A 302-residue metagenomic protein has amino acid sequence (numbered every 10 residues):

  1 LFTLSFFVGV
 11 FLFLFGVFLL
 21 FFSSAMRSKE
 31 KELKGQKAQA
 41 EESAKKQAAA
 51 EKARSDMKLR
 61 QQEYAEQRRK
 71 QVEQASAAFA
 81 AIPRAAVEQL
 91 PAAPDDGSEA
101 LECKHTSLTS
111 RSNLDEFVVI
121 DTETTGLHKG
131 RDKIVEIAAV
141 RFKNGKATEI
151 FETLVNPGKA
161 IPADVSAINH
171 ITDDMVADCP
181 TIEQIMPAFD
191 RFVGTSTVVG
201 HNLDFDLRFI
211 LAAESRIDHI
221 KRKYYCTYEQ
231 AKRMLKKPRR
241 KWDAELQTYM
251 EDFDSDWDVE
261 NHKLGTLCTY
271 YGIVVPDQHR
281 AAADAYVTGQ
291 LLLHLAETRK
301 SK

Functional and structural regions predicted by a protein language model:
L1-E32: Alpha-helical transmembrane anchor segments and their immediate juxtamembrane flanks, especially terminal single-pass
K34-E51, S55, Q61, R69-E116: N-terminal accessory regions of nucleic-acid-interacting proteins
P91, D95-Y224, K236-R240, A244-H279: Conserved non-catalytic scaffold segment of RNase H-like nuclease domains
T124-G126, E229, V287: Short, glycine/acidic-enriched loop or turn micro-motifs at the edges of active sites
T227-Q230, A281: Short, acidic/turn-prone active-site loops that include or flank metal/cofactor- and phosphate-binding residues
Q230-R233, L267, L291: Generic recognition of well-ordered alpha-helical segments
R280-L291: Acidic, divalent-metal-coordinating active-site segment for phosphoryl/phosphodiester hydrolysis, typified by short
L292-K302: Mixed-charge, glycine-rich, non-catalytic linkers/tails in nucleic-acid processing enzymes
